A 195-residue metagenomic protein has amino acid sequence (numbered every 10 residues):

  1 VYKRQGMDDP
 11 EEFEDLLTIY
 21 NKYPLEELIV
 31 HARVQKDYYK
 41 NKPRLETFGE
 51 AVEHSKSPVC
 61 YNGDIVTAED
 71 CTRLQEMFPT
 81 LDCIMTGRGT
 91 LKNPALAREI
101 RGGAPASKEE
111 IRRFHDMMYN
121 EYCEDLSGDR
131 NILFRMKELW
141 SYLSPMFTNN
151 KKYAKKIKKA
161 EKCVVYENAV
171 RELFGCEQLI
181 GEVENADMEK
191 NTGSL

Functional and structural regions predicted by a protein language model:
K3-L195: Flavin-dependent oxidoreductase catalytic cores
